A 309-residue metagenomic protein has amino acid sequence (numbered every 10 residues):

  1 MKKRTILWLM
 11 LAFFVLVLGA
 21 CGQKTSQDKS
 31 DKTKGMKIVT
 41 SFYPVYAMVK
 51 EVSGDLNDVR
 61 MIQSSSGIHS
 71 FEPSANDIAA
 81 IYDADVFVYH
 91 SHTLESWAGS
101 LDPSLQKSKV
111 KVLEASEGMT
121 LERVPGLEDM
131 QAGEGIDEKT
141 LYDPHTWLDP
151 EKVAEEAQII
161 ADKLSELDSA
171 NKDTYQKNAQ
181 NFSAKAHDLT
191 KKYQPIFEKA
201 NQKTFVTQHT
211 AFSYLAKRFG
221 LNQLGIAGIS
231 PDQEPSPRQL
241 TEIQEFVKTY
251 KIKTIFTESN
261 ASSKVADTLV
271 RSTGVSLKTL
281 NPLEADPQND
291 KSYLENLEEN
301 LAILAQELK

Functional and structural regions predicted by a protein language model:
K2-T25: Sec-dependent N-terminal signal peptides of Gram-positive bacterial secreted proteins and lipoproteins
A20-K309: Extracytoplasmic metal-acquisition and chelation regions
